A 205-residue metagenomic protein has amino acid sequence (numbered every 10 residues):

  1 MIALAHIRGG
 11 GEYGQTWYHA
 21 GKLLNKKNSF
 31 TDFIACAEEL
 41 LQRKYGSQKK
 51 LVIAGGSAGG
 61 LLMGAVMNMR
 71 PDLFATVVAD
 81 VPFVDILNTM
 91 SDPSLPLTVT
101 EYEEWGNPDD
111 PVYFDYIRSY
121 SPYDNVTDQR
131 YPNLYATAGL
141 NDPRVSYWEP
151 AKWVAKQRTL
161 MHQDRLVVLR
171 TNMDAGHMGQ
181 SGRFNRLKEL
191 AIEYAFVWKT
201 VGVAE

Functional and structural regions predicted by a protein language model:
M1: Residue-level detector of anion-binding/catalytic polar loops
L4-E205: Active-site-proximal cap/loop segments of hydrolase catalytic domains
